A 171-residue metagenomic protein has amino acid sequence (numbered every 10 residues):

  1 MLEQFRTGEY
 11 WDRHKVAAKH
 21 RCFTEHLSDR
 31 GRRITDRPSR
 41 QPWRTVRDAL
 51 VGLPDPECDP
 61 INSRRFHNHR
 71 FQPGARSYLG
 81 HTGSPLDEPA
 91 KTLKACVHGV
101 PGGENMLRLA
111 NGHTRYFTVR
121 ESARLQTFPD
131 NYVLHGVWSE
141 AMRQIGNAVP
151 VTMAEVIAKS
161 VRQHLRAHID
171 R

Functional and structural regions predicted by a protein language model:
M1-R171: S-adenosyl-L-methionine-dependent DNA methyltransferase catalytic core
